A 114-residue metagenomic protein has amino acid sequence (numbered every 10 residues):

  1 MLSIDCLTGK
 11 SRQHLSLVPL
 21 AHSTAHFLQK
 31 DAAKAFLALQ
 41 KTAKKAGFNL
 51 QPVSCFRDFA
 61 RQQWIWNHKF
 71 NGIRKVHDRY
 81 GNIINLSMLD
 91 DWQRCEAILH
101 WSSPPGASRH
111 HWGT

Functional and structural regions predicted by a protein language model:
M1-T114: Cell-envelope/glycan interface and biosynthesis
